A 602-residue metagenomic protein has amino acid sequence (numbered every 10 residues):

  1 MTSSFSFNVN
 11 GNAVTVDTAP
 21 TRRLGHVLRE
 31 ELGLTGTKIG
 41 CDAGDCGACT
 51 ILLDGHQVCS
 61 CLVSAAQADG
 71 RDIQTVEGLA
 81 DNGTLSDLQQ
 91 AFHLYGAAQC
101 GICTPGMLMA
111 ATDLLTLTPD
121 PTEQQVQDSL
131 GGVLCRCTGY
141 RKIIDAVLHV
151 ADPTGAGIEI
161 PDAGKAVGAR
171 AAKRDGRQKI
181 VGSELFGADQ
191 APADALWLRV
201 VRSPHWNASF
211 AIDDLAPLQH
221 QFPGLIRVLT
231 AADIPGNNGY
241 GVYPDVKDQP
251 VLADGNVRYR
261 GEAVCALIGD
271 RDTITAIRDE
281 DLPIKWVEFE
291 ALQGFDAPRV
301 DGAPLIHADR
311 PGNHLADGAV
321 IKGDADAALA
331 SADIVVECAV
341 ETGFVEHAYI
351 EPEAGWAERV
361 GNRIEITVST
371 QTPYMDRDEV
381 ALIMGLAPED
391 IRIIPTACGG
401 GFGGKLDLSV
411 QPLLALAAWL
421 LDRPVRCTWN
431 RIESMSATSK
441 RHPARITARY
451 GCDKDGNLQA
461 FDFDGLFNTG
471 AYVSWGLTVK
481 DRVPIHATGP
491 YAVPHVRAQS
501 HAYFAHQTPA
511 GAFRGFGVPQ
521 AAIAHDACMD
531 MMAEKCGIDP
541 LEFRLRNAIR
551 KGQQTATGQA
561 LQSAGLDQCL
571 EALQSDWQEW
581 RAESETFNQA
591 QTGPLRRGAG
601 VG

Functional and structural regions predicted by a protein language model:
M1-D162, V181: Signature of N-terminal electron-transfer/Fe-S-associated modules in redox systems
G40-A43, Q124-G131, T230-A231, D390-T396 (+4 more regions): Beta-strand segments within the central parallel beta-sheet cores of soluble alpha/beta enzyme folds
Q67, L79-A80, I234, T370-P373 (+4 more regions): Acidic, glycine-rich active-site loops and adjacent beta-strand->loop/helix elements that engage anionic groups
G96, A169, D175-V181, G312-G355 (+2 more regions): Glycine-rich loop/linker segments at domain edges
M107, T116, V200-A231, V264-W286 (+5 more regions): Alpha-helical support elements that line or immediately flank enzyme active sites and cofactor-binding pockets
V147-L148, D245-I274, F402-C452, A510-K535 (+1 more regions): Glycine-rich and small/hydrophobic secondary-structure elements
A151-L315: Flexible, low-hydrophobicity surface segments
G302-M384, A548-G602: Helix-loop-helix junctions that connect adjacent transmembrane helices in secondary transporters/permeases, recognized
